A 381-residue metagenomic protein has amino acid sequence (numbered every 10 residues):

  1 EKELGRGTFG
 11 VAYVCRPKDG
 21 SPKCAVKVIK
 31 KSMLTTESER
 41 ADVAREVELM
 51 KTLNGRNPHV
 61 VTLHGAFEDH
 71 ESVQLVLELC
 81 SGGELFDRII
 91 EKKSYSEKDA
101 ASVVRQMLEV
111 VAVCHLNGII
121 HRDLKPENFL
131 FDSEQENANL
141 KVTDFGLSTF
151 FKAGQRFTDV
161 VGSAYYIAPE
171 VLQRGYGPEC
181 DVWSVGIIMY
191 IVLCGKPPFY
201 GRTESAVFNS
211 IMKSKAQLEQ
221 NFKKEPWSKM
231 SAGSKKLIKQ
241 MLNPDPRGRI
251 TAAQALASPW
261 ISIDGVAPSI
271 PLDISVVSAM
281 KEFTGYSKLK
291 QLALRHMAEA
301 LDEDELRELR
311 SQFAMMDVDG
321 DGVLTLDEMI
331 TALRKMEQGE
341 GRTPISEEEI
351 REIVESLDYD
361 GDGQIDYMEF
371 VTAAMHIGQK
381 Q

Functional and structural regions predicted by a protein language model:
V11: Conserved N-lobe ATP-binding subsite of Hanks-type protein kinase domains, especially the beta3 VAIK lysine
V28-N54: Conserved N-lobe beta3->alphaC-helix segment of eukaryotic protein kinase catalytic domains
V61, H70-E78, F86-D87: A conserved loop-to-beta-strand element in the N-lobe of protein kinase catalytic cores that borders the ATP-binding
A66: Activation-segment/catalytic-loop signature of the eukaryotic protein kinase fold
V103-V104: Activation segment signature within eukaryotic-like protein kinase domains
L294, V323-G341, D366-I377: Amphipathic regulatory helices of Ca2+-sensor modules
